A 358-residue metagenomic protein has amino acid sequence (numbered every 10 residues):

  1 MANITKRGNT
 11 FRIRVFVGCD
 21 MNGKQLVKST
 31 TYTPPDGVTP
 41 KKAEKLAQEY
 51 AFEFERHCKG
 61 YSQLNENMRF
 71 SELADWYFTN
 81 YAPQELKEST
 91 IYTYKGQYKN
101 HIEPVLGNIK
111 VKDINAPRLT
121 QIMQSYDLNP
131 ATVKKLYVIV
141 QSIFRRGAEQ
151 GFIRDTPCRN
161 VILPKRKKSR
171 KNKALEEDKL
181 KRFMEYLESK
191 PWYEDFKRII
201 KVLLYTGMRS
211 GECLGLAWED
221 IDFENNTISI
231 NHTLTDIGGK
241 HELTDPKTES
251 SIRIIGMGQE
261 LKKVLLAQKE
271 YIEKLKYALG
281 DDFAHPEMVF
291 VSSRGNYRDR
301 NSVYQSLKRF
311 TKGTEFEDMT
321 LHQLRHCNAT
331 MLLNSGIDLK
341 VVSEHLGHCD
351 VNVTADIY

Functional and structural regions predicted by a protein language model:
M1-G8: Short N-terminal "domain-start" leader segments that mark the transition from disordered tails or signal peptides into
N3, V17, V38-A43, E66 (+6 more regions): N-terminal core-binding DNA-recognition domain of tyrosine site-specific recombinases/integrases
G8-R12, V17-K112, P117, E270-H285: N-terminal DNA-binding module of tyrosine recombinases/phage integrases
K28-V38, N225-S229, D245-A267, A284-L307: C-terminal catalytic core of Y-nucleophile DNA break-rejoin enzymes
P130, E185-F196, T206, I255 (+3 more regions): Short, basic (Lys/Arg/His-rich) helix/loop patches that form interaction surfaces in the mid-to-C-terminal regions
P130, K134-L136, E149, I153-L216 (+5 more regions): Basic, Lys/Arg- and aromatic-enriched nucleic-acid-binding interface segment
A174, L234, L346-Y358: Catalytic-site neighborhood detector that most strongly recognizes the C-terminal catalytic loop/helix of tyrosine
G215-I221, S343-C349: A short, basic/aromatic helix-end/turn motif that makes direct DNA contacts
